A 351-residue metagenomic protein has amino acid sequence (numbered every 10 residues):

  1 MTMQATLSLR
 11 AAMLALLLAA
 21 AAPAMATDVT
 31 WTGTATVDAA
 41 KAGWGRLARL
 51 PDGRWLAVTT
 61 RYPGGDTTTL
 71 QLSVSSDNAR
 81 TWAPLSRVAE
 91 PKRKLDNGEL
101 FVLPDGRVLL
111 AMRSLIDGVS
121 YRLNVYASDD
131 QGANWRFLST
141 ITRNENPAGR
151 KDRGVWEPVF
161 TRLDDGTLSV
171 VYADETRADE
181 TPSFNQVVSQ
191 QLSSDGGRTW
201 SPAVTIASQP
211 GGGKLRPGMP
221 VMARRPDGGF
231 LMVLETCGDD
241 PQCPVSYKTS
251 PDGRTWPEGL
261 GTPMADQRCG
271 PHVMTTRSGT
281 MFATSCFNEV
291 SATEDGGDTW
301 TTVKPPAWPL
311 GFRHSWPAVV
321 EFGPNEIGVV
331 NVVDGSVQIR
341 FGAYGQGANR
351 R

Functional and structural regions predicted by a protein language model:
M1-L7: N-terminal secretory signal peptides that target proteins for export/translocation
A11-A20: Bacterial N-terminal signal peptides
A22-A26: Sec/Tat signal peptide C-region and signal peptidase I cleavage site
T27-R351: Asp-box/BNR beta-propeller blade signature and adjacent active/binding-site loops in extracellular glycan-interacting
